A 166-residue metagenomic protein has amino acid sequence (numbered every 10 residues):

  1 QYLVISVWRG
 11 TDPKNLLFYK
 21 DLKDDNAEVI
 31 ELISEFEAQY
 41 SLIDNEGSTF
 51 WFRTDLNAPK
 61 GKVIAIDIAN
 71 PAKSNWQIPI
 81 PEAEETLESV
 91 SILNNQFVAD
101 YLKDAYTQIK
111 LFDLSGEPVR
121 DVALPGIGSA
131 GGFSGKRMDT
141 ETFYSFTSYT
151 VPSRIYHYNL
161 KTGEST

Functional and structural regions predicted by a protein language model:
Q1-T166: Peripheral, non-catalytic segments that deliver or gate enzyme domains
